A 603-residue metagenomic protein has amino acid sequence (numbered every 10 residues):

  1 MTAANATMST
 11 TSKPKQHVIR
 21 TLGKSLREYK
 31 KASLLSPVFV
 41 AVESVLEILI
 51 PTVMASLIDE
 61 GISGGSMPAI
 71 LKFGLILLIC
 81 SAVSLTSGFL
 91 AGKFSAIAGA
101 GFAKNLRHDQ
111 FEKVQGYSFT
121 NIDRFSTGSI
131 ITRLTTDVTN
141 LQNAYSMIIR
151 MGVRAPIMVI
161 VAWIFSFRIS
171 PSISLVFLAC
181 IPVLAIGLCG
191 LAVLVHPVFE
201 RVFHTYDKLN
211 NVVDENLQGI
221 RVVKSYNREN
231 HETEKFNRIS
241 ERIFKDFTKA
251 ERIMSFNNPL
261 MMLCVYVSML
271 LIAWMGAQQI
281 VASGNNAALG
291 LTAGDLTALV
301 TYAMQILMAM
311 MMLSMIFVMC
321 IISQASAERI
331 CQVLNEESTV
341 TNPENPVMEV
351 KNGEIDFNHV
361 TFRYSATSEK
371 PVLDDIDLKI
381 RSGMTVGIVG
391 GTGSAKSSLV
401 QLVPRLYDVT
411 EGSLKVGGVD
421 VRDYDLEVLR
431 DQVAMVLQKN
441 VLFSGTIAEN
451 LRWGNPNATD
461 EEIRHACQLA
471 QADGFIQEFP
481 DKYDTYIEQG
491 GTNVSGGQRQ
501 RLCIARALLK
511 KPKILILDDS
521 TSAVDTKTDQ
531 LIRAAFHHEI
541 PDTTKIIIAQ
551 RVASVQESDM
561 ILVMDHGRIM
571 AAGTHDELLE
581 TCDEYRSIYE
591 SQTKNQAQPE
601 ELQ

Functional and structural regions predicted by a protein language model:
M1-E47, M54, I62-I76, A91-S95 (+13 more regions): Membrane-integrated ABC transporters
A3-K13, G64, A100, H108-T132 (+6 more regions): Short intracellular "coupling" helices and adjacent cytoplasmic loop segments at the cytosolic face of multi-pass
T11-K15, V38-F39, L46-D59, C80-T127 (+13 more regions): Juxtamembrane helix-loop junctions of ABC transporter transmembrane domains
E28, A32-V45, S56, I76-C80 (+4 more regions): Transmembrane helices of ABC transporter permease
E28-K31, G116-T120, T136-I149, V153 (+6 more regions): An intracellular "coupling" helix at the cytosolic face of ABC transporter transmembrane type-1 domains
A32-S33, C80-G99, R150-I157, L178-T205 (+4 more regions): Alpha-helical transmembrane segments of multi-pass membrane proteins
S66-L75, F165-A179, K249-E328, V333-L334: Helix-loop-helix
M348-Q603: ABC-type nucleotide-binding domain
